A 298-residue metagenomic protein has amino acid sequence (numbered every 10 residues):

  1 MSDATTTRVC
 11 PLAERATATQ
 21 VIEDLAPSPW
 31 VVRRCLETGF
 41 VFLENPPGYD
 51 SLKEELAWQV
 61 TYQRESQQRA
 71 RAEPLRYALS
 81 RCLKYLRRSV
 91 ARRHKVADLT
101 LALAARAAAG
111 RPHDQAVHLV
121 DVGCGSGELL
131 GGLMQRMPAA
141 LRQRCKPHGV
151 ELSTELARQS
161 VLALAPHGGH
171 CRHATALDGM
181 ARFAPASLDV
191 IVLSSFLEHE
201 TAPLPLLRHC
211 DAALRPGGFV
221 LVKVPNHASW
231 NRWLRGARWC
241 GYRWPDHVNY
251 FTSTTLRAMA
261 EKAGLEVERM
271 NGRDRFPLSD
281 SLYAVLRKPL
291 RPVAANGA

Functional and structural regions predicted by a protein language model:
M1-S194, L204-L207, N271-R273, D280-V285 (+1 more regions): Conserved N-terminal segment of class I S-adenosyl-L-methionine
P11-A18, S253-M270: A SAM-dependent methyltransferase catalytic signature shared across enzymes that methylate proteins
E44, V222-V224: Hydrophobic residues in well-ordered beta-strands that form the structural core
R142, T201, R215: Short conserved AdoMet
S195-H199: A short His-aromatic
T201-P205, R232: Short N-terminal helix/helix-N-cap motif within the alpha/beta-hydrolase-1
L204-F219: A short glycine-rich, Lys/Arg-flanked "PGG" loop and its adjoining helix->strand segment in the class I
P225-N249, T254-M259: Short, glycine-/aromatic-enriched active-site segment of Class I SAM-dependent methyltransferases
